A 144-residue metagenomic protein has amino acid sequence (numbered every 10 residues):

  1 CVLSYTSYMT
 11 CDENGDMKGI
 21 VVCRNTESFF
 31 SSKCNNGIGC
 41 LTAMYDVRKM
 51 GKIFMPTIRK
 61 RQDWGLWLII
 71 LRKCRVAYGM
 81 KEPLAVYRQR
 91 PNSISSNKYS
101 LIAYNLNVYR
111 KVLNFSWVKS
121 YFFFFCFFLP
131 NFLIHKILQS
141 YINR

Functional and structural regions predicted by a protein language model:
C1-L3: Conserved donor-nucleotide/metal-binding helix-loop-beta segment in metal-dependent transferases, i.e., the alpha-helix
T6-E13, G19-S100, Y104: Conserved nucleotide-sugar donor-binding catalytic segment
A77, L84, N92-R144: Non-catalytic, C-terminal membrane-associated alpha-helical segments of glycosyltransferases
